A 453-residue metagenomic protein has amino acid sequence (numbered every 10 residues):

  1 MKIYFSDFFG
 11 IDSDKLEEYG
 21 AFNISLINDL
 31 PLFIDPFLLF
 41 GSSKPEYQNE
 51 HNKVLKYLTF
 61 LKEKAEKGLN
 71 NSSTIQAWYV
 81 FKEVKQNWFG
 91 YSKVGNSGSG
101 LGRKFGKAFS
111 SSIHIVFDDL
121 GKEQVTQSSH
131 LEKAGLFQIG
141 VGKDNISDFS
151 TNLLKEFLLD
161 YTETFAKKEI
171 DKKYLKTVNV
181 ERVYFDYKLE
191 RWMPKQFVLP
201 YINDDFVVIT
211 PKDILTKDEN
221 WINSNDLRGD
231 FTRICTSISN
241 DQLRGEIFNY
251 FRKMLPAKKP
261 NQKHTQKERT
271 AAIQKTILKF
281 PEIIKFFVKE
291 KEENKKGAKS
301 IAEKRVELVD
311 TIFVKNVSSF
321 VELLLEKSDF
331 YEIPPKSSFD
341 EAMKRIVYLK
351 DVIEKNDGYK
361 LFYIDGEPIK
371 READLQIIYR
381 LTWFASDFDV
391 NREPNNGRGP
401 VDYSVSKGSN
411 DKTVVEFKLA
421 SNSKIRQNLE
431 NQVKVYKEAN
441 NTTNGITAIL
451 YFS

Functional and structural regions predicted by a protein language model:
M1, D351-S453: Catalytic core segments in nucleotide and nucleic-acid processing enzymes
M1-Q48, K267-E290, S300, K304-L308 (+3 more regions): N-terminal start-of-domain structural block
M1-V178: Long, contiguous, compositionally biased segments that the model treats as domain-scale units
K62-A65, L154-E169, I346-N356, Y379-D387 (+1 more regions): Hydrophobic, Leu/Ile/Phe/Ala-enriched alpha-helical segments that form helix-helix packing faces
F117-G135, V309-L323, K407-V435: Generic detector of solvent-exposed, compositionally biased contiguous segments
L175-Y187, G399-V401: Beta-rich nucleic-acid/ligand-interaction surfaces
Y184-A385: The feature marks a conserved, polyanion-engaging helical scaffold used by nucleic-acid processing enzymes and innate
